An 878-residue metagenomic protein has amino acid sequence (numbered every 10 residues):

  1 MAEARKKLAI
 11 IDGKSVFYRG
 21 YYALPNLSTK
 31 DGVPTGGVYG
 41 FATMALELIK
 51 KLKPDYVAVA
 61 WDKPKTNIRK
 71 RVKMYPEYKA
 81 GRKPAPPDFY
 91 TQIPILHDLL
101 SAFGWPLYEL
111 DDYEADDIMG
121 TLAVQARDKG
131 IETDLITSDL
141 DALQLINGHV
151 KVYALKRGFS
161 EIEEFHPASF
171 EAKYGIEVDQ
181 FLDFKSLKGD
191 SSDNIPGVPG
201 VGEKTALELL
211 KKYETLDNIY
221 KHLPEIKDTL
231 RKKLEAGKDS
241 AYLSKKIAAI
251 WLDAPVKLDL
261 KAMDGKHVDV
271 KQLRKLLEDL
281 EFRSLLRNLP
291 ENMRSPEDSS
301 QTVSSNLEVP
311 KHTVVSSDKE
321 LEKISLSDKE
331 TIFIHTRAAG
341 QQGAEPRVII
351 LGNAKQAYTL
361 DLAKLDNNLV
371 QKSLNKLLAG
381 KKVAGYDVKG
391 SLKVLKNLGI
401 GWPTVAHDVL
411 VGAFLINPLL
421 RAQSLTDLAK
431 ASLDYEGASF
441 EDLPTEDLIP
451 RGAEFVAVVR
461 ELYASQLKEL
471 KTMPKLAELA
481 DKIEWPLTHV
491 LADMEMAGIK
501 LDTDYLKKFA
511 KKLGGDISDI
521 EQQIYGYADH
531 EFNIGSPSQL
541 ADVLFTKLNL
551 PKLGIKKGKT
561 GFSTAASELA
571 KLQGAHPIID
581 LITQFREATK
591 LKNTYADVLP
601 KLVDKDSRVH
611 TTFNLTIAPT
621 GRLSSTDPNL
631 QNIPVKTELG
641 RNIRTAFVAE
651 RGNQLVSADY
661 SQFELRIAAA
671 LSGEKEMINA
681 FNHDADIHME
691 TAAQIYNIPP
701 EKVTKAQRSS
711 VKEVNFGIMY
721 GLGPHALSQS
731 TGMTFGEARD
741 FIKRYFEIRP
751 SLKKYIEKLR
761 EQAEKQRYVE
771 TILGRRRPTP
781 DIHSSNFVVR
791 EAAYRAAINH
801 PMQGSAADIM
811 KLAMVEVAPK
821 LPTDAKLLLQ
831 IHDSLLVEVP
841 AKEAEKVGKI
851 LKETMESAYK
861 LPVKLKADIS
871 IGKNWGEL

Functional and structural regions predicted by a protein language model:
A2-I136, L140-H166, S240-L243, A249-K257: Noncatalytic, basic helical substrate-engagement surface that gates or grips nucleic-acid strands
E3-R5, D55-A58, P76, P84 (+9 more regions): Non-catalytic nucleic-acid-binding/docking modules located in mid-to-C-terminal regions of nucleic-acid enzymes
Y56, D112-E114, S138, H312-L470 (+1 more regions): Conserved DEDDh/DEDDy metal-dependent 3′-5′ exonuclease domain
G237-K364, D447-L448, A453-V635, Q654 (+6 more regions): Conserved "right-hand" nucleotidyltransferase catalytic core of DNA-directed polymerases
I350-K355, I416-S439, R451-A453, V458 (+1 more regions): Function-dense linear segments that define catalytic or interfacial modules in macromolecule-processing proteins
L470-I483, L487, I809, A813-I831 (+1 more regions): Active-site palm subdomain of RNA-directed nucleic acid polymerases
M496, H610-T611, T616-A618, A693-T823 (+2 more regions): Conserved catalytic core of nucleic-acid polymerases
G515-Q522, G526-D580, E747-R795, N799 (+2 more regions): C-terminal polymerase-core module
